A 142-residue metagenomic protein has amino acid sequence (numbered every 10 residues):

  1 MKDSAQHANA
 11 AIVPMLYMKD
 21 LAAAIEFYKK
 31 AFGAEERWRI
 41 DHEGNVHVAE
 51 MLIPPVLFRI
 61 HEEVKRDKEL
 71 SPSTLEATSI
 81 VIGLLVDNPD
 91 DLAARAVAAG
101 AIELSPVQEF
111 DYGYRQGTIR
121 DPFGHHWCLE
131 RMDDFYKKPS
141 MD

Functional and structural regions predicted by a protein language model:
M1-M15, I25-R120, E130-D142: Vicinal oxygen chelate
L16-D20: Short, surface-exposed ligand-recognition loops at beta-strand->loop->(often short) alpha-helix junctions that present
F123: C-terminal catalytic core of tyrosine-transesterase DNA break-rejoin enzymes
